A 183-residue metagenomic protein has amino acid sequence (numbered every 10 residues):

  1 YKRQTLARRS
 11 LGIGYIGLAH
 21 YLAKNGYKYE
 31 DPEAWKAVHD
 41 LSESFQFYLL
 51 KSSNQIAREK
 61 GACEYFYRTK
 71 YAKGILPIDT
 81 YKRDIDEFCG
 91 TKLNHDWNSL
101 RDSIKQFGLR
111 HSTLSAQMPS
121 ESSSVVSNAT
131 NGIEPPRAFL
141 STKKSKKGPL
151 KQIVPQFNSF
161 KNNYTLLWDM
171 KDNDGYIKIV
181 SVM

Functional and structural regions predicted by a protein language model:
K2, L6, S10, Y27-S120: Internal maturation/activation junctions in enzymes
A7-L22, L49, S53, D172-M183: Structured alpha-helical segments in the cores of large, soluble enzyme domains
L11, Y15, A34-H39, S52 (+3 more regions): Terminal amphipathic helices with adjacent charged low-complexity linkers/tails
L18-Y27, K151-S159: Short, compositionally biased low-complexity segments
H20, N25, D31, K73-I75 (+2 more regions): Flexible loop/turn segments at secondary-structure boundaries
K24-K28, L166-D169: General structural signal for alpha-helix termini and helix-helix connectors
D86-N94, S103-R110, S115-M183: Catalytic alpha/beta core of large soluble enzyme barrels
